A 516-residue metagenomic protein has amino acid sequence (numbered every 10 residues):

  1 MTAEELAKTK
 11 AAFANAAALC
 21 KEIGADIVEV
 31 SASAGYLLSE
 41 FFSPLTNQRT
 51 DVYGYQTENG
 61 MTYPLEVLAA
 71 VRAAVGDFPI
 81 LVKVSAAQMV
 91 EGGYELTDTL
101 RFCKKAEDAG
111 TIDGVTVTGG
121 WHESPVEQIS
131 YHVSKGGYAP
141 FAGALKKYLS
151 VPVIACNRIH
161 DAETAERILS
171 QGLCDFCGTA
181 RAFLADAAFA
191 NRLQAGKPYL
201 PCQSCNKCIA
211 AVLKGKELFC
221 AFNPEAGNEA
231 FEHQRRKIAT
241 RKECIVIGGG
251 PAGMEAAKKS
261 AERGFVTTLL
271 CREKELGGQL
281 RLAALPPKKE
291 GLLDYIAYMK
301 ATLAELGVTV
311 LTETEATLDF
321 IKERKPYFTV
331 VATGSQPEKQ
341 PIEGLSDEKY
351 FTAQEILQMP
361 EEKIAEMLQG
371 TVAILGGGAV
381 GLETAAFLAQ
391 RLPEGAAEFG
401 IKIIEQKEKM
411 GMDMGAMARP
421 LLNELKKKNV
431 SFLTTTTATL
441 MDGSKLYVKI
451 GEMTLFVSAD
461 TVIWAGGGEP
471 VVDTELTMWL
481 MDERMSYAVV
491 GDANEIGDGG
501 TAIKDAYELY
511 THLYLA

Functional and structural regions predicted by a protein language model:
M1-I247, P251, E255, K259-E262 (+3 more regions): Flavin-dependent oxidoreductase catalytic cores
K21, K147, A261, A304 (+3 more regions): Anion (oxyanion) recognition and catalysis
A25, I112, C174, L303 (+2 more regions): Local beta-strand N-terminus motif with an aromatic residue
A25, T111, S150, F265 (+5 more regions): Short phosphate-binding/catalytic loops that engage adenosine nucleotides
P64, L96-C103, Y138, A142 (+4 more regions): Amphipathic alpha-helical segments in well-structured domains
I238-L269, L311-K325, A332-K349, Q354-A416 (+3 more regions): Rossmann-like dinucleotide/flavin-binding elements
V266-L306, A386-A438, N494: Rossmann-like dinucleotide-binding cores of NAD(P)H-dependent redox enzymes
